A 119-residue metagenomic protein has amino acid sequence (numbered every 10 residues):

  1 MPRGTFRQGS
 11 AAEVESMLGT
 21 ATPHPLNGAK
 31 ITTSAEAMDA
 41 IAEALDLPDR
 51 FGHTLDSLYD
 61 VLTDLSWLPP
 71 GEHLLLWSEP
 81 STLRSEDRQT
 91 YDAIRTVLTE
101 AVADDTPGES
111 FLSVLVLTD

Functional and structural regions predicted by a protein language model:
M1-D119: Positively charged, polar, low-complexity stretches
